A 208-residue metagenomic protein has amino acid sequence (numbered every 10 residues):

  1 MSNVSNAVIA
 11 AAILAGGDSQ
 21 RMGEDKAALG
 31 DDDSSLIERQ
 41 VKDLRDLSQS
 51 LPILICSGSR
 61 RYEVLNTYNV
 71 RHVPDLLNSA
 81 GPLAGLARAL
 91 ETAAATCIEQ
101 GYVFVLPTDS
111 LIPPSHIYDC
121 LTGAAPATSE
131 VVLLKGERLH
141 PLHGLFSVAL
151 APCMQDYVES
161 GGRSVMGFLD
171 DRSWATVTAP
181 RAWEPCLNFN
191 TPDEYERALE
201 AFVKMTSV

Functional and structural regions predicted by a protein language model:
S2-G162, G167-P185, P192-D193, L199-T206: Nucleotide and nucleotide-moiety/phosphate-recognizing core
